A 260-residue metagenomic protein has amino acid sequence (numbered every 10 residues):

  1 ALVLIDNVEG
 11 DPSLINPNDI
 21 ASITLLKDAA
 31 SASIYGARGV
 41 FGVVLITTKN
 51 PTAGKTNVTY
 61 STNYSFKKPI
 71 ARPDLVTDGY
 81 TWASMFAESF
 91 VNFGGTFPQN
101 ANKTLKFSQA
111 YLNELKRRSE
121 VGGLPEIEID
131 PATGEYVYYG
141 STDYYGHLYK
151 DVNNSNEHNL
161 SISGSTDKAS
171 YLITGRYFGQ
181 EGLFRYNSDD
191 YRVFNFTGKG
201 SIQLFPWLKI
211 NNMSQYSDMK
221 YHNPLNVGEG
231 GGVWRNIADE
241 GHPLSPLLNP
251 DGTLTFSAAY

Functional and structural regions predicted by a protein language model:
D6-S31: Short acidic/polar hinge/loop motifs at secondary-structure boundaries that mediate gating or recognition
G10-P12, A29-I34, P51-G54, F66-P69: Short beta-strands and strand-coil junctions in structured, solvent-facing domains, enriched
I23-T24, V44-I46: Non-catalytic regulatory/gating segments with a bias toward low-complexity or hydrophobic composition
V40, N154-H158, S165, D190-F194: Residues that define the transmembrane beta-barrel architecture of outer-membrane proteins
V44, L160, F196-G198: Membrane-embedded beta-strands of outer-membrane beta-barrel proteins, especially the hydrophobic/small aromatic
T48-N50, G164-T166, I202-Q203: Residue-level signature of outer-membrane beta-barrel architecture
A53-S141, F178, G182-Y260: Surface-exposed loop/interface segments of Gram-negative outer-membrane beta-barrel transport/assembly proteins
E135-S163, L254-A259: Outer-membrane beta-barrel transmembrane domain signature of Gram-negative proteins, especially the mid-to-C-terminal
